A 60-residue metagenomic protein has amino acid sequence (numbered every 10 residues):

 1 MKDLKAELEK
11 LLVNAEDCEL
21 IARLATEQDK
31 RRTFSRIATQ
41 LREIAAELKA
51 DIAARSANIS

Functional and structural regions predicted by a protein language model:
M1-S60: Long, non-catalytic architectural segments outside compact domain cores
